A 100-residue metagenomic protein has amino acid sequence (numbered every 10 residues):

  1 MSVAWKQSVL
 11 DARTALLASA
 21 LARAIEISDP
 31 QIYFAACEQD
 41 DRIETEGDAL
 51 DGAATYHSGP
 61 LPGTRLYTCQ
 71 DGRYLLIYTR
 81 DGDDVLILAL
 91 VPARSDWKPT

Functional and structural regions predicted by a protein language model:
M1-L66, D81-D84, T100: Basic, Lys/Arg-enriched alpha-helical interface segments
L66-T100: Enriched for short, Lys/Arg-rich terminal
